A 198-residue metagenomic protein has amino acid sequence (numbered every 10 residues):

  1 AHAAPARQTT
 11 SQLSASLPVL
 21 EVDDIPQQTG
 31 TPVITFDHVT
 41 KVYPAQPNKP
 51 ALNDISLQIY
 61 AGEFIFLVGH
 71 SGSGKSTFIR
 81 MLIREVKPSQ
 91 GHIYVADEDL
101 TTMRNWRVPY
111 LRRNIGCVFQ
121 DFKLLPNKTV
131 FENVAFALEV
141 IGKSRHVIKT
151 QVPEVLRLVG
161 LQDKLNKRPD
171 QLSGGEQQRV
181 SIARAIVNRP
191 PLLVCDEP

Functional and structural regions predicted by a protein language model:
I83: Helix-to-loop junction immediately C-terminal to a conserved catalytic motif
G91-D99, Q151: Conserved ABC transporter NBD signature motif
L100-G116, R145: ABC ATPase NBD coupling module
F131-E139, K149, P153: Short helical segment in ABC ATPase nucleotide-binding domains corresponding to the A-loop/adjacent helical element
R168-L172, E176: Conserved ABC ATPase signature
V187-P191: A short, proline-enriched helix->beta-strand linker immediately N-terminal to the Walker B motif in ABC-type P-loop
L193-D196: Catalytic Walker B motif of ABC-type/P-loop ATPase nucleotide-binding domains
